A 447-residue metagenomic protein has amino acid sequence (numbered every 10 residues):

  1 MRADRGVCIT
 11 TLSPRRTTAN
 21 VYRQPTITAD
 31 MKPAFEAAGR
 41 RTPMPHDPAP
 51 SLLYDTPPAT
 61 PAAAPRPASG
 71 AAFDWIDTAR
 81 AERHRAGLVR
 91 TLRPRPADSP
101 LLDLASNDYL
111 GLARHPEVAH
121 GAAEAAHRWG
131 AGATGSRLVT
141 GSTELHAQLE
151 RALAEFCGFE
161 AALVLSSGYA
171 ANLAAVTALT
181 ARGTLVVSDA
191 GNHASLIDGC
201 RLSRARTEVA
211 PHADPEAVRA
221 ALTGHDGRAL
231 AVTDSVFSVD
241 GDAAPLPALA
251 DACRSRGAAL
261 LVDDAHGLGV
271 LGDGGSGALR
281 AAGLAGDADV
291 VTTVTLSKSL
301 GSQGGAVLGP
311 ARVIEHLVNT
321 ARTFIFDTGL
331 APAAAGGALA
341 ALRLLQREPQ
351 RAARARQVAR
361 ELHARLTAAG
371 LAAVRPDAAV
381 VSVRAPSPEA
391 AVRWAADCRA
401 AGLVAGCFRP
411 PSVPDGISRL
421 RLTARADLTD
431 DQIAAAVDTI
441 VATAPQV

Functional and structural regions predicted by a protein language model:
M1, G6-V7, N20-V21, T26-T28 (+12 more regions): PLP-dependent enzyme catalytic core of the Aspartate aminotransferase-like
P45-P58, A63-A64, A68-A131, A258: N-terminal "arm"/small-domain region of PLP-dependent enzymes with the aminotransferase-like
W75, A353-R360, T367-A401, S412 (+2 more regions): Conserved PLP-binding catalytic core of the aspartate aminotransferase-like
H120, A125-S167: Conserved N-terminal alpha-helix of the aminotransferase class I/II PLP-enzyme fold
A175-A194, P215: Conserved PLP-anchoring active-site segment centered on the Schiff-base-forming lysine
E208-V262: Active-site phosphate-binding strand-loop segment of PLP-dependent enzymes
R280-H316: Active-site PLP attachment segment
G329-E348, R354, V358, T367: Structural motif of enzymes handling amino- and sulfur-group chemistry
